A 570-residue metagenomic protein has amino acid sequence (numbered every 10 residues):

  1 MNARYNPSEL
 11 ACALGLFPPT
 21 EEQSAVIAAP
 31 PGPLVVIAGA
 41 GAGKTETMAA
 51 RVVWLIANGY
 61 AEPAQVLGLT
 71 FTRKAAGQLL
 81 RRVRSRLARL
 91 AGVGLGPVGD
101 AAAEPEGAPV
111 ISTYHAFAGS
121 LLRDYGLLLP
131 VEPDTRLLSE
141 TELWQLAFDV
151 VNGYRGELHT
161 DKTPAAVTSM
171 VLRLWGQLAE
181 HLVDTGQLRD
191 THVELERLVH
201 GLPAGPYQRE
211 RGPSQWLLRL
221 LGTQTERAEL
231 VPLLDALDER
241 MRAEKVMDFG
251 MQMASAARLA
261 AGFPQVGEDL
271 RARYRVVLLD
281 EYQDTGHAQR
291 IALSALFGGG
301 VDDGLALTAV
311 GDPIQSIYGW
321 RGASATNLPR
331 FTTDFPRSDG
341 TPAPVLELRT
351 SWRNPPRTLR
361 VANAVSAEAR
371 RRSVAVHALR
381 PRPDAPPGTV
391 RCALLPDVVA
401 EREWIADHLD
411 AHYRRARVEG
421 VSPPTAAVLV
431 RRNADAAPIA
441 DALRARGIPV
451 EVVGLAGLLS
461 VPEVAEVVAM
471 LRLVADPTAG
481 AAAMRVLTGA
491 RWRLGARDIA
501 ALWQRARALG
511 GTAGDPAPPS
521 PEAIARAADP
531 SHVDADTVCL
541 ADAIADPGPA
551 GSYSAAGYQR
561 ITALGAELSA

Functional and structural regions predicted by a protein language model:
M1-S85, T141, Q265, D269-A272 (+5 more regions): Conserved motor-region signature of P-loop NTPase helicases/translocases
R4-E9, F17, I37, P63-D190 (+3 more regions): Conserved P-loop NTPase-based nucleic-acid remodeling module centered on helicase motor cores
E9-L10, L146, V150, L174 (+9 more regions): A general alpha-helix detector
V35-I37, L67, P133-D134, L218-T225 (+5 more regions): A ubiquitous short alpha-helical element
A102-A108, G126-A228, R242, Y274 (+6 more regions): ATP-hydrolysis module of ASCE/P-loop NTPase motor domains, specifically the Walker B Asp-Glu catalytic pair
I111, F117-A118, E226-V276, A288-A292 (+1 more regions): Conserved helicase/translocase P-loop NTPase motor core
L188-R189, R211, Q215, R271 (+5 more regions): Accessory helical subdomains and C-terminal extensions of nucleic-acid helicases that mediate DNA/RNA engagement
